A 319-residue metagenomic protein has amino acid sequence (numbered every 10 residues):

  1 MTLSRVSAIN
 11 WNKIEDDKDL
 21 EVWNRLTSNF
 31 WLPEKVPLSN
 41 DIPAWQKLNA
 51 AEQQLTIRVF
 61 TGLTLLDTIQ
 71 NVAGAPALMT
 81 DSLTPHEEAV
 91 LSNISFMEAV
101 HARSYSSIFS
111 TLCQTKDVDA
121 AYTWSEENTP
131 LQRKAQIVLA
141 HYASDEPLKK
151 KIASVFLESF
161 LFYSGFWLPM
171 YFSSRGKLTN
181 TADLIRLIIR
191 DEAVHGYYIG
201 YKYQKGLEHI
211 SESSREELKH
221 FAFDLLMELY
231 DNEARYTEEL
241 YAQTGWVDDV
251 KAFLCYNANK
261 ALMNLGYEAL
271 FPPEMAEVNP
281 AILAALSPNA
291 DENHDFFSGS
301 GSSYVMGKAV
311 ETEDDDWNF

Functional and structural regions predicted by a protein language model:
M1-F319: Non-heme di-metal
